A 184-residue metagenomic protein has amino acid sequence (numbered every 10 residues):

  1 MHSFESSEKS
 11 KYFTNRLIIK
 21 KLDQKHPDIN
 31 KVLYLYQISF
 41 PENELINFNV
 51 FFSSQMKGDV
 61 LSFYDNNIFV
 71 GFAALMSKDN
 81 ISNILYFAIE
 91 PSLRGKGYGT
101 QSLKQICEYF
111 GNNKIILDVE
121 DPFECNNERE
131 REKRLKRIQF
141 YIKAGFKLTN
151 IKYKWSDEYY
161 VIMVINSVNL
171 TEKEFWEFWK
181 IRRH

Functional and structural regions predicted by a protein language model:
H2-I46, E174-F175: Short amphipathic alpha-helix that is part of the acyltransferase structural core
Q37-D65: Active-site rim helix/loop that mediates acceptor-substrate recognition in acyltransferases
S62, I68-S77, I81-A88: Conserved beta-strand in the GNAT
F87-R94, D121-F123: A short, internal acetyl-CoA/4′-phosphopantetheine-binding micro-motif in the GNAT/acyltransferase core
I89, G95-Y109, K133: Conserved acetyl-CoA-binding loop-helix of GNAT-fold acetyltransferases
F110-K133: Conserved GNAT acetyl-CoA-binding A-motif
R134, K154-H184: C-terminal "cap" of GNAT-fold acetyltransferases
I142-T149: Conserved acetyl-CoA-binding loop of GNAT-fold acetyltransferases
